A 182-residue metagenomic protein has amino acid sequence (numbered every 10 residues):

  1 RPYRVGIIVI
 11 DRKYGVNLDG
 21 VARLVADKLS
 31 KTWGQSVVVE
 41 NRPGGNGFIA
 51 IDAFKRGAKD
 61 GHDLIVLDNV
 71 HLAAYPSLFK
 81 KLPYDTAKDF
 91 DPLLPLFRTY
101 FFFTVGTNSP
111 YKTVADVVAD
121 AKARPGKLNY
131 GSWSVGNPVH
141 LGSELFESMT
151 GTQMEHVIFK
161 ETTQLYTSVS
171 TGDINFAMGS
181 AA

Functional and structural regions predicted by a protein language model:
V5, L29-W33, R56-H62, S77-Q164 (+1 more regions): Hinge/capping helix and adjacent helix->loop/strand transition within the periplasmic-binding protein
V5-V21, P43-N46, Y130-P138: Extracytoplasmic "Venus flytrap"
G15, N46, V70-L72, T99-Y100 (+3 more regions): Solvent-exposed loop/turn segments at secondary-structure junctions within structured extracellular/periplasmic domains
V39-E40, F159: Extended, low-complexity alpha-biased scaffolding regions
F48-I51, L165-Y166: Short, hydrophobic alpha-helical packing/hinge segments within bilobed ligand-binding/sensory domains
I51, L72-S77: Adenylate-forming
G61-L67, N175-S180: Paired acidic/hydrophobic, glycine-rich loop segments that form the ligand-binding mouth/hinge of periplasmic-binding
